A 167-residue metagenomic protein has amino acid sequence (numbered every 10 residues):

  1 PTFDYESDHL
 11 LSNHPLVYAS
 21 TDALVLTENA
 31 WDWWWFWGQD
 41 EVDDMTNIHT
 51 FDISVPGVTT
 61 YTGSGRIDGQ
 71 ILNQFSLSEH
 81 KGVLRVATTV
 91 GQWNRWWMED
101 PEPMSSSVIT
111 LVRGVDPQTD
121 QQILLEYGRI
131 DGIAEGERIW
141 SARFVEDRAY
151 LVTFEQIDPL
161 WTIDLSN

Functional and structural regions predicted by a protein language model:
P1-N167: Beta-sheet-rich non-transmembrane sensory/scaffold domains
